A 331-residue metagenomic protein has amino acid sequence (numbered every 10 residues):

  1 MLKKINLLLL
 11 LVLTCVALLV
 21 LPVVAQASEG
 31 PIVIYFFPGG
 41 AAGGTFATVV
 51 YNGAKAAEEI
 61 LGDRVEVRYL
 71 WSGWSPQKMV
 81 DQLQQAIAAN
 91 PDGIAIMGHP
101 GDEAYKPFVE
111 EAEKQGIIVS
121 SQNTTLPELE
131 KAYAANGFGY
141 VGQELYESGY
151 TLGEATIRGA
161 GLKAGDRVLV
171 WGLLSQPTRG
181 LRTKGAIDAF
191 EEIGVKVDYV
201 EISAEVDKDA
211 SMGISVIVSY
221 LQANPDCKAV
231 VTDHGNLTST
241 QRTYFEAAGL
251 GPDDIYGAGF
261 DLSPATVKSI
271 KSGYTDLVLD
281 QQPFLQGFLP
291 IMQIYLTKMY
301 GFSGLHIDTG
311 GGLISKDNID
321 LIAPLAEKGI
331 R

Functional and structural regions predicted by a protein language model:
M1-V33, E59-I60, E110-I117, I330-R331: Short, low-complexity disordered leader/linker segments with a strong preference for bacterial N-terminal type II
G30-I32, V170-L173, F190-I193, Q282-R331: Hinge/cleft segment of the Venus flytrap/periplasmic-binding protein
P31-A57, L61, R68-Q84, G98-E103 (+2 more regions): Extracytoplasmic "Venus flytrap"
T45-L61, S148-L152, P177-V197, M212 (+3 more regions): Short, solvent-exposed amphipathic alpha-helices that sit in or adjacent to ligand/effector-binding or catalytic
K55, M79, G139-D166, G213-I214 (+2 more regions): Hydrophobic alpha-helical segments within soluble ligand-binding/sensing domains
I60-S72, R167-L169, F190-A210: Short beta-strand elements in bilobed, periplasmic/extracellular small-molecule ligand-binding domains
Q84-A88, D92-K114, A186, E205-K268: Hydrophobic alpha-helical
E103, F108-E147, S263-S272, D276 (+1 more regions): Flexible loop/hinge segments that line or gate small-molecule binding clefts
